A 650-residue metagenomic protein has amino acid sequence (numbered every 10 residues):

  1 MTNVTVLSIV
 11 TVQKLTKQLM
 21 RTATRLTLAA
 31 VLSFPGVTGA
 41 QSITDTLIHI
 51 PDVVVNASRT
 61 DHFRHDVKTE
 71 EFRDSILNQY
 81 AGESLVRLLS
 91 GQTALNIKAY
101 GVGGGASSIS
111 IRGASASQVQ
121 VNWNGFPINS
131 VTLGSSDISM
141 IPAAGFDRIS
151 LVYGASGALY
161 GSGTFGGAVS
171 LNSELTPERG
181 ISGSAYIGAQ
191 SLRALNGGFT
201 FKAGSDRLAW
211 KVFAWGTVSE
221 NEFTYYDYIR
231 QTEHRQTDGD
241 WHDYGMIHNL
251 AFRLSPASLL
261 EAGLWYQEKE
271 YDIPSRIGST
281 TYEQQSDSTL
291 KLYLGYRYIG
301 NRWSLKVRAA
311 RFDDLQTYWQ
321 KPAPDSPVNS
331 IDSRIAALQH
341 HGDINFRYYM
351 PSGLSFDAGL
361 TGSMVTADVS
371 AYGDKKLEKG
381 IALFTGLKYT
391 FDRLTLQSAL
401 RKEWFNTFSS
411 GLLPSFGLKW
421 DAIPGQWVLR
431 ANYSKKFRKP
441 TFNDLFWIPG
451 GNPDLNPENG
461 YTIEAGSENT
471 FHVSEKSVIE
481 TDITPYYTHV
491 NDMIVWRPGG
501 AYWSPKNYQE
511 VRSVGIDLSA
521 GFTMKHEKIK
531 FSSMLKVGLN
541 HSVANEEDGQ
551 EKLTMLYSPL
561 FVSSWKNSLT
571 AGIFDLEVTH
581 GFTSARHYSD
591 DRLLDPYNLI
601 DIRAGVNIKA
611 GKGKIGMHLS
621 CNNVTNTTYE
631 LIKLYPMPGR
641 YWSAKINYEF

Functional and structural regions predicted by a protein language model:
R25-T27, K202, F213, A251-L254 (+6 more regions): Conserved C-terminal beta-signal and adjacent last beta-strands/turns of outer-membrane beta-barrel proteins
P51-Y80, S108: N-terminal periplasmic "start-of-domain" segments of outer-membrane beta-barrel proteins
V86-P127: Extracytoplasmic beta-strand/coil segments of soluble accessory domains associated with Gram-negative outer-membrane
F126-Y153: Short acidic/polar hinge/loop motifs at secondary-structure boundaries that mediate gating or recognition
S130-T132, G145-D147, A158-T224, D240-Y244: Outer-membrane beta-barrel translocator/receptor signature
S170, R179-G180, A203-Q285: Periplasmic-side early beta-strands and strand-to-turn transitions of outer-membrane beta-barrels
L208, G300-Y318, I423, L429-R430 (+2 more regions): Membrane-embedded beta-barrel scaffold of Gram-negative outer-membrane proteins
S352, T390-R393, P485-H489, N507-Y588: Gram-negative outer-membrane beta-barrel transporters
